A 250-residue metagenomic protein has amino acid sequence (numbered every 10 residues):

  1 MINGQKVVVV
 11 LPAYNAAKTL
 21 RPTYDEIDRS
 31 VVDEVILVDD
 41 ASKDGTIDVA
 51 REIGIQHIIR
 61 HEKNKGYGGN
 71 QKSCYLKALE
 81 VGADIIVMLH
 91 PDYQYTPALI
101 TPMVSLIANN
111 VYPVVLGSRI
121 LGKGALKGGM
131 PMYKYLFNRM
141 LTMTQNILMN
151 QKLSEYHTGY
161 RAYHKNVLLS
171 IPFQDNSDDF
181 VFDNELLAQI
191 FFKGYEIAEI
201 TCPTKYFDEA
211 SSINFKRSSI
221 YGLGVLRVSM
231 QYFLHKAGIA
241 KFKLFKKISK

Functional and structural regions predicted by a protein language model:
M1-N3, N150, Q174-K250: Hydrophobic helical membrane-anchoring modules
Y14-R29: Short, well-formed alpha-helical segments that are part of the catalytic scaffolds of diverse glycosyltransferases
K18-P22, D44-I53: Acidic helix N-cap motif at the loop->helix transition within catalytic regions of sugar-transfer enzymes
D28, V32-S42: Short beta-strand/loop segment that forms part of the nucleotide-sugar
D33-I36, I47-V81: Conserved donor nucleotide-binding strand/loop of the catalytic core
A41, G66, Q94: A short, conserved beta-strand element in the Rossmann-like catalytic core that flanks the donor/metal-binding loop
H61-K63, G69-E80, P97-F180, F207-K216 (+1 more regions): Acceptor/aglycone-binding surface of glycosyltransferases and processive sugar-polymer synthases
A83-D92: Short beta-strand-to-loop acidic/aromatic patch adjacent to the donor-nucleotide binding site
